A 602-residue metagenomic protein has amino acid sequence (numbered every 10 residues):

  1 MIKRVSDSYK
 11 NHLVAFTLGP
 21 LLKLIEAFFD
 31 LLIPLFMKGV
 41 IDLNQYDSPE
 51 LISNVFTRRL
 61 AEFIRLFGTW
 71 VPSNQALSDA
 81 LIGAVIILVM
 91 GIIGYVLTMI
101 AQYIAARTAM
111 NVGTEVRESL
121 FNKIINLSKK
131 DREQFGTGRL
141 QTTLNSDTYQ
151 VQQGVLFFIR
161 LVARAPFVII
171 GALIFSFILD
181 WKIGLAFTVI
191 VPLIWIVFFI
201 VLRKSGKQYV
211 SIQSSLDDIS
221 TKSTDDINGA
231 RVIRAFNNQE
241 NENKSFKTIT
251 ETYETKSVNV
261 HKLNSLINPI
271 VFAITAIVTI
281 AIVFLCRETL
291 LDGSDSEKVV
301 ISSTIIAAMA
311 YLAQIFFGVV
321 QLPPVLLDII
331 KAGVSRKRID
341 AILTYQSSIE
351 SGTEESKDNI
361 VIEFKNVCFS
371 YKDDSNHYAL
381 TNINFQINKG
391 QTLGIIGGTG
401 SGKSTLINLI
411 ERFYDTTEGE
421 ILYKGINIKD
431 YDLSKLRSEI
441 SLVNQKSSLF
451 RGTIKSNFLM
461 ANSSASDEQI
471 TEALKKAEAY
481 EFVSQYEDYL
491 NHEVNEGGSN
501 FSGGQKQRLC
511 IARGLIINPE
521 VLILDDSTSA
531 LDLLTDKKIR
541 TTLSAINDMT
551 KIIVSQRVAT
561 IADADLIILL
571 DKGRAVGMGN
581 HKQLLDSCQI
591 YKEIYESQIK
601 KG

Functional and structural regions predicted by a protein language model:
M1-I33, M37, D42-A84, L97 (+14 more regions): Membrane-integrated ABC transporters
K10-L13, N126-K130, S146-V155, I159 (+6 more regions): An intracellular "coupling" helix at the cytosolic face of ABC transporter transmembrane type-1 domains
N11, A15-F28, F157-S211, V283-D295 (+1 more regions): Transmembrane helices of ABC transporter permease
L21-L22, E26-Q45, A80-T137, Q141 (+11 more regions): Juxtamembrane helix-loop junctions of ABC transporter transmembrane domains
Y95, V116-I125, K129, G138 (+12 more regions): A structural preference for long, well-packed, hydrophobic secondary-structure segments
F175-V189, N259-R338, I342-L343: Helix-loop-helix
D358-G602: ABC-type nucleotide-binding domain
